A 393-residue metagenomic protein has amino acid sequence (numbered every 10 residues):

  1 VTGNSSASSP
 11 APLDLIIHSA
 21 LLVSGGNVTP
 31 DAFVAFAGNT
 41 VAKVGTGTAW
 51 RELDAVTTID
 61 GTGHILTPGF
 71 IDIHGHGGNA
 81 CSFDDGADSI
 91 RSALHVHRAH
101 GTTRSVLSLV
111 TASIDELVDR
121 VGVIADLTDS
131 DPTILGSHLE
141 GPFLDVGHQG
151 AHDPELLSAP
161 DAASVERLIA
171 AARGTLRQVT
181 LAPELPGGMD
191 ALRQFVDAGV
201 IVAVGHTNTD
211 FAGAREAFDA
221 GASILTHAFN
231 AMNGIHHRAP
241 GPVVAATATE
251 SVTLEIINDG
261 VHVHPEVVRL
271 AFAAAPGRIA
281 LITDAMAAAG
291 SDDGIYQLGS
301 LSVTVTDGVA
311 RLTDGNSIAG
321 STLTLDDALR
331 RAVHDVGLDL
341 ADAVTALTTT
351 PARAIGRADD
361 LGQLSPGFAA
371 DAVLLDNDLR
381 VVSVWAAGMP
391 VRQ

Functional and structural regions predicted by a protein language model:
T2-I16, L21-T67: Histidine-rich, glycine-flanked metal-binding segment
I16, G69-I71, A203, L281-I282 (+1 more regions): Residue-level marker for buried hydrophobic side chains located in beta-strands that build the well-ordered beta-sheet
A20, R353, Q363-Q393: C-terminal cap of metal-dependent C-N hydrolases
G63, L139, F195, L225 (+2 more regions): Conserved, mostly hydrophobic/aromatic
H64-E116: Metal-associated gating/positioning segment near the N- to mid-region
A93-T175: Divalent-metal coordination cores built from histidine and acidic residues
E166, A170-S291: Active-site core of metal-dependent hydrolases
G241-L254, G260, F272-A285, A289-L375: His/Asp/Glu-enriched, well-ordered alpha-helical/loop segment that forms or immediately abuts the divalent-metal
